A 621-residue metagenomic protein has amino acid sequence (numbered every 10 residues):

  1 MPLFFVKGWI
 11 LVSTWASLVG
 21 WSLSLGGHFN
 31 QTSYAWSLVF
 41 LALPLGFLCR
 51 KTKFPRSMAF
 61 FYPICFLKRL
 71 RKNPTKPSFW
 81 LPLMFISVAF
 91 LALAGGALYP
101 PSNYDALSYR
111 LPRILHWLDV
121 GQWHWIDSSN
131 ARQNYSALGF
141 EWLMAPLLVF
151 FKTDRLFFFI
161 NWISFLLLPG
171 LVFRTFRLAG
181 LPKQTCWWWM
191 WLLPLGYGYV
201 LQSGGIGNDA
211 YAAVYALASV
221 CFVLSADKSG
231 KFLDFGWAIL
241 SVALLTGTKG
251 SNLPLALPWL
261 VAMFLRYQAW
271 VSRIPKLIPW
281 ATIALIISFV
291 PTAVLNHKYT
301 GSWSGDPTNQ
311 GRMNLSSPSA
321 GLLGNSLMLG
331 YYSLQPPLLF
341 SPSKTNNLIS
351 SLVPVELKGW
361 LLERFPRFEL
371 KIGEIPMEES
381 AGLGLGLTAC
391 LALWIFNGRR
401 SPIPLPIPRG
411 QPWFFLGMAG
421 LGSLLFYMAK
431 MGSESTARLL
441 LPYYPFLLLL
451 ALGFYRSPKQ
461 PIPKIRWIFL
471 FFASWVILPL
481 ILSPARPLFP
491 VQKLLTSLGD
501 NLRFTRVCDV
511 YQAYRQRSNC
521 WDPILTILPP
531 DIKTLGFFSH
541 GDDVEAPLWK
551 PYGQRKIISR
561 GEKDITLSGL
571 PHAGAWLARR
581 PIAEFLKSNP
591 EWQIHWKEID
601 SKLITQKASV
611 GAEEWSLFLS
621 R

Functional and structural regions predicted by a protein language model:
M1-R71, W80, S380-G386, C390 (+1 more regions): Membrane-embedded, hydrophobic transmembrane alpha-helices
V6-K7, R155-L156, V172-Y197, V214 (+2 more regions): Transmembrane-helix signature of polytopic, membrane-embedded enzymes that assemble or transfer cell-envelope glycans
S13, L83-A89, W187-P194, L240-S241 (+2 more regions): Transmembrane alpha-helix segments characteristic of polytopic inner-membrane glycan-assembly/cell-envelope
L43-C49, L156-G180, A218: Transmembrane-helix motifs of polytopic, lipid-linked glycan transferases
S78-F85, L233-V242, A256-M263, K276-I287 (+2 more regions): Signature aromatic-anchored transmembrane alpha helix within multi-pass, membrane-resident enzymes that catalyze glycan
Y99, K276-G373, P479-A485: Membrane-lumen/periplasm interface segments of specific transmembrane helices in polyprenyl phosphate-linked
R110, R466-G541: Membrane-embedded, lumen/periplasm-facing catalytic core of multi-pass transferases that use lipid-linked donors
T153-I163, L201-Q202, F340-G417: Membrane-interface anchor segments at the N-terminal boundary of transmembrane helices in multi-pass membrane enzymes
